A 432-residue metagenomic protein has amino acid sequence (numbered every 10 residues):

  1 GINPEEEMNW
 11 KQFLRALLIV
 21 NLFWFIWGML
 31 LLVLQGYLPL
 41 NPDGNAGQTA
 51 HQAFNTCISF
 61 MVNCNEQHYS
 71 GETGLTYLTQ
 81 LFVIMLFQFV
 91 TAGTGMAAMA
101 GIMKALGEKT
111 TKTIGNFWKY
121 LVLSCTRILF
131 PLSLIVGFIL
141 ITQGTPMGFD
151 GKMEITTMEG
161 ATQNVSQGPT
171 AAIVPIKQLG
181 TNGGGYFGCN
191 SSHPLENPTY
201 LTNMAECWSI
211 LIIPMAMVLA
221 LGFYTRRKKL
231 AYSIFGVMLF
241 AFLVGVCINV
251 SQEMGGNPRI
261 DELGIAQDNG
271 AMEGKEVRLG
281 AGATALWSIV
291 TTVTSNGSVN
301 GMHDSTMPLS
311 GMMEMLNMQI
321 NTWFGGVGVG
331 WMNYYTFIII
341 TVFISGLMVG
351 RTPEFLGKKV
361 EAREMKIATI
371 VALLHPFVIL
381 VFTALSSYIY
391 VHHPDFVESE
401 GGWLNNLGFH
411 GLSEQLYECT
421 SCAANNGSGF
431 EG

Functional and structural regions predicted by a protein language model:
G1-G432: Membrane-proximal intracellular helices of multi-pass ion channels
